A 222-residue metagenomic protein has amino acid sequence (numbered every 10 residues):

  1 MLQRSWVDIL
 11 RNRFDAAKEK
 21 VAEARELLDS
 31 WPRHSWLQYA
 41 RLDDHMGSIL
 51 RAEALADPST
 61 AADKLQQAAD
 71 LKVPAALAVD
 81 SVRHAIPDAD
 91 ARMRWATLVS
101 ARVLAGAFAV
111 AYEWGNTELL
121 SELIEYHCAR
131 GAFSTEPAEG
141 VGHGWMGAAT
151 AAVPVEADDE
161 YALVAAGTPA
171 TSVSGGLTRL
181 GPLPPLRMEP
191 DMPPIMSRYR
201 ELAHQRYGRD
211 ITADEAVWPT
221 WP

Functional and structural regions predicted by a protein language model:
M1-P222: Alpha-helical solenoid repeat scaffolds used for protein-protein interaction
